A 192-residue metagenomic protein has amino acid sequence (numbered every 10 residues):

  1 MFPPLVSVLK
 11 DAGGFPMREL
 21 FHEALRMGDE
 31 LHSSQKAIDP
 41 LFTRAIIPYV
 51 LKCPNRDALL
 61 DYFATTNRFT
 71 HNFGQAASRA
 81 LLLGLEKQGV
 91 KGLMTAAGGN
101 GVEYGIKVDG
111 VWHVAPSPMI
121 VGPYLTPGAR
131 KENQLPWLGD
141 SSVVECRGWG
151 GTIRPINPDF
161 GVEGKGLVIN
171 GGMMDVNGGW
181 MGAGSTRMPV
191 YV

Functional and structural regions predicted by a protein language model:
M1-V192: Anaerobic metallocofactor- and corrinoid-dependent redox/one-carbon enzyme cores, especially those from methanogenesis
